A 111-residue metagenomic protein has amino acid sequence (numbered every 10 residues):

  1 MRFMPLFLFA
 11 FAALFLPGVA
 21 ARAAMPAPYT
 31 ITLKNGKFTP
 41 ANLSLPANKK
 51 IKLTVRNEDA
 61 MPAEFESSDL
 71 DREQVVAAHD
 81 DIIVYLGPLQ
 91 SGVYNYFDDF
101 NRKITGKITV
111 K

Functional and structural regions predicted by a protein language model:
M1-L8: Bacterial N-terminal signal peptides that target proteins for export
A13-A21: C-terminal segment of classical bacterial N-terminal signal peptides
A24-T30, V76-K111: Extracellular/periplasmic metallocenter environments
M25-N48: N-terminal edge beta-strand
L33, V55, S67-D69, L86 (+1 more regions): Residue-level recognition of conserved beta-strand positions in structured domain cores
K34-A41, D69-L70, H79-V84: N-terminal post-signal-peptidase region of extra-cytosolic proteins
A41-D59, D81-L89, N95-F97: Beta-strand cores of secreted/periplasmic/IMS beta-sandwich domains, seen most often in copper-related folds
A60-A78, G106: Histidine- and aromatic-enriched segments that form or immediately flank copper-ligand environments
